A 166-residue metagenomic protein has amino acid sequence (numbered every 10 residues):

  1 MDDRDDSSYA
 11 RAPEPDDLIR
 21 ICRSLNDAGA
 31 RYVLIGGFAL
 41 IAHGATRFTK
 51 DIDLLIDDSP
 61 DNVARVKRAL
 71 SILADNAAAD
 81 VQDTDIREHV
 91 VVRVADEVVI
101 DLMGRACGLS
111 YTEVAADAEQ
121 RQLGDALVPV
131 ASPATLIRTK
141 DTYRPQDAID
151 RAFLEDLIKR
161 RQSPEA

Functional and structural regions predicted by a protein language model:
M1-A166: Compositionally biased terminal segments of proteins
